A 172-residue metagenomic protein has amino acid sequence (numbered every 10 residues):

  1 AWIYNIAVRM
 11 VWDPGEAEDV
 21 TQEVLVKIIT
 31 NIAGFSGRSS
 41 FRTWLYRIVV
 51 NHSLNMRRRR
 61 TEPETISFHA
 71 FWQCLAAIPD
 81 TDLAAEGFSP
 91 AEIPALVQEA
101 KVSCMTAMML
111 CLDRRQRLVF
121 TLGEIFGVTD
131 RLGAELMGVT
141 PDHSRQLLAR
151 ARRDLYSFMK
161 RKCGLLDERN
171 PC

Functional and structural regions predicted by a protein language model:
A1-E23, T140-P141: Short, charged helix-capping/linker segments at alpha-helix termini
N5, D19-V26, S39-N51: Structural recognition of an alpha-helix C-terminal capping motif at a helix-to-coil junction
R9-P14, L25-S40, R59-T61: Sigma70-family region 2
A33-S36, V50-F68, S157, R161: Arg/Lys-rich amphipathic alpha helix in sigma70-family domain 2
V50, K101, E135-L166: DNA-recognition helix of helix-turn-helix
N55, E64-P94: Internal acidic/polar
T81-Q116: Amphipathic alpha-helical segment used for protein-protein interaction
R115, L122-H143: Helix-turn-helix DNA-binding module
